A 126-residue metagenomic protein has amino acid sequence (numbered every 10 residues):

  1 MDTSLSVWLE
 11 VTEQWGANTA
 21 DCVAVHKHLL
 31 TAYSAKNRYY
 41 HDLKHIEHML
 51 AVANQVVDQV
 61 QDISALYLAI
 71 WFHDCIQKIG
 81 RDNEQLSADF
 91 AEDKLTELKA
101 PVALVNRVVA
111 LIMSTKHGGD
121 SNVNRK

Functional and structural regions predicted by a protein language model:
M1-I46: Conserved N-terminal diphosphate/IPP-binding helix and adjacent helical/loop segment of trans-prenyltransferase domains
A20, D58-D62, D120-N124: Structural motif
C22, H26, I46, I63-L68 (+1 more regions): Short runs of predominantly hydrophobic/aromatic residues within well-ordered alpha helices that form helix-helix
A35-L66, F90-K99: Alpha-helical phosphate/pyrophosphate-handling elements in metalloenzyme active cores
N37-R38, Q77-R81: A generic structural signal for short coil/turn motifs at secondary-structure boundaries
M49, S64-K78, S87, A110-K116: His-Asp-centered metal-binding catalytic motifs of divalent-metal-dependent phosphohydrolases/nucleases
D82-E92: Post-HEXXH active-site segment of zinc metalloproteases
P101-K126: Histidine/acidic-rich helix-loop-helix segments that form or flank divalent-metal centers in metalloenzyme catalytic
